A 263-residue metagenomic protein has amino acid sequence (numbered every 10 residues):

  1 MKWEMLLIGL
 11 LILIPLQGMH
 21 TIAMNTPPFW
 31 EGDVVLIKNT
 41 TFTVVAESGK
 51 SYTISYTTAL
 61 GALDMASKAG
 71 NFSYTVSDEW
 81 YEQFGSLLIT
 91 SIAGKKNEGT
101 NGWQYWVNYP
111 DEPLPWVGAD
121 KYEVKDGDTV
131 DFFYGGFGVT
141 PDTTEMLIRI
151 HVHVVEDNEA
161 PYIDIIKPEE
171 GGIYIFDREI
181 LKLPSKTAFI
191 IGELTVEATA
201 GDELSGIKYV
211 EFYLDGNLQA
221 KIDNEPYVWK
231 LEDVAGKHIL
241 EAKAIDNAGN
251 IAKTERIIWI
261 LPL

Functional and structural regions predicted by a protein language model:
W3-M19: Sec-dependent N-terminal signal peptides of Gram-positive bacterial secreted proteins and lipoproteins
Q17-E193, T199-G201, E211-L214, L218-Q219 (+3 more regions): Ubiquitin-like/PB1-type beta-grasp interaction modules and other compact soluble beta-rich domains
I190-G192, D223, G236: Residue-level preference for beta-strand/loop junctions
G206-V210: Solvent-exposed loop segments of extracellular immunoglobulin-like
K221-V228: Short, solvent-exposed loop/turn segments in extracellular or other extracytoplasmic domains
K230-K237: Surface-exposed, short loops/turns at beta-strand junctions within beta-sandwich domains
